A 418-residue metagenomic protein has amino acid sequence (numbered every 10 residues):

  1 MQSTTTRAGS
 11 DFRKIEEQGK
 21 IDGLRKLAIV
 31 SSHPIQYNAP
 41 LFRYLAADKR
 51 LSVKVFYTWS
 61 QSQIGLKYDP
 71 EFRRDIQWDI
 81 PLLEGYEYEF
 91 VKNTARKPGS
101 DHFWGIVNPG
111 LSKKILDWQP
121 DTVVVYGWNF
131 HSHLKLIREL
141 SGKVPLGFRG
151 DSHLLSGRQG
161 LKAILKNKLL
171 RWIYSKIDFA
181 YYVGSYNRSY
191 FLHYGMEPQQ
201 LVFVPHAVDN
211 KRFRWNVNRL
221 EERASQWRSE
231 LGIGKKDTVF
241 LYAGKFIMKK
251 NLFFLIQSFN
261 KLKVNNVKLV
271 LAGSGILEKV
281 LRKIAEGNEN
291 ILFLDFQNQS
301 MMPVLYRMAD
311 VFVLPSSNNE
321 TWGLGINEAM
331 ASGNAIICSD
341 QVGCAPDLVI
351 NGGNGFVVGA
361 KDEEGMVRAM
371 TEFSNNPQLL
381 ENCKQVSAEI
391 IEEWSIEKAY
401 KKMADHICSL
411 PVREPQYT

Functional and structural regions predicted by a protein language model:
N129-S132, V144-I164, K176-F179: A short, histidine- and acid-enriched strand-loop-helix "catalytic/donor-clamping" loop that lines the nucleotide-sugar
K162-A163, L170-S225: Donor nucleotide-sugar binding/catalytic pocket of nucleotide-sugar-dependent glycosyltransferases
E222, R228, G234-K250, I256-F259: Conserved donor-binding/catalytic core segment of Leloir-type glycosyltransferases
K279-Q297: Nucleotide-activated donor-binding/catalytic signature segment of Leloir-type glycosyltransferases, i.e., the conserved
F296-Q297, L305-A309: Short alpha-helical donor nucleotide-sugar binding micro-motif in glycosyltransferases
R307-T321, N334: Acidic donor-binding loop of glycosyltransferase active sites
A335-S339: Short hydrophobic beta-strand element within catalytic cores of glycosyltransferases and related nucleotide-activated
N351-G352, F356-E363, T371-P377: Conserved acidic donor-binding segment of nucleotide-sugar-dependent glycosyltransferases
